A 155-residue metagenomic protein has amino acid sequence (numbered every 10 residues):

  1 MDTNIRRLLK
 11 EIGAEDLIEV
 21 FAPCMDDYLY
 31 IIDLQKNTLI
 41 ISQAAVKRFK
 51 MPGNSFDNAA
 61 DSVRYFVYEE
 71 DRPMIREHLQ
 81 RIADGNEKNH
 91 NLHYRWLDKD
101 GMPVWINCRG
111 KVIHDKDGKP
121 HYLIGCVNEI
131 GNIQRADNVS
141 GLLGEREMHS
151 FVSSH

Functional and structural regions predicted by a protein language model:
D2-L17, S140, G144: Short, charged amphipathic alpha-helical "coupling" segments at sensory-output junctions in signaling proteins
D2-R7, G118-N132: PAS-family sensory domains
L9-R64: PAS-family sensory domain signal
D33, D71, E129: Acidic active-site catalytic centers that drive phospho-/nucleotidyl reactions and related ester hydrolyses
Q35, G131, L143: Adenine-nucleotide cofactor-binding loop residues
V46, M51-L123: PAS-family sensory domains
R135-H155: Interdomain coupling helix/linker and adjacent catalytic-core signature of nucleotidyl signaling output domains
